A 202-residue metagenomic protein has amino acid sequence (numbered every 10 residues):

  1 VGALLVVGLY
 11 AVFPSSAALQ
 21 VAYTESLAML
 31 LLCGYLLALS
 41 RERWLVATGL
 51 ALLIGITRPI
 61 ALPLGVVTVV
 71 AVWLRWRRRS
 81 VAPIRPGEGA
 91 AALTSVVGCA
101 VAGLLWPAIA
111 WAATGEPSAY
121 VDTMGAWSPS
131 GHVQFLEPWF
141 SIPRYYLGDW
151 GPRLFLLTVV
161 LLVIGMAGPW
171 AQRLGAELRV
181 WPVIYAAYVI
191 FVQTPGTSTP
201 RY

Functional and structural regions predicted by a protein language model:
V1-V12, L30, V46, V180: Transmembrane-helix signature of polytopic, membrane-embedded enzymes that assemble or transfer cell-envelope glycans
V21-L27, T199: Short acidic/glycine- and proline-prone juxtamembrane loop motifs at membrane-interface regions of multi-pass membrane
M29-L30, V46-L74: Transmembrane-embedded, aromatic-rich helix segments that form part of the hydrophobic channel/pocket engaging
Y35-V46: Membrane-interface transmembrane helices that cradle and orient dolichyl/undecaprenyl
L53, G65-R78, P86-G165, L174-P182: Membrane-lumen/periplasm interface segments of specific transmembrane helices in polyprenyl phosphate-linked
T57, T197-Y202: Hydrophobic/aromatic-rich transmembrane helices and adjacent perimembrane loops
A171-Q193, R201: Transmembrane alpha-helix segments characteristic of polytopic inner-membrane glycan-assembly/cell-envelope
